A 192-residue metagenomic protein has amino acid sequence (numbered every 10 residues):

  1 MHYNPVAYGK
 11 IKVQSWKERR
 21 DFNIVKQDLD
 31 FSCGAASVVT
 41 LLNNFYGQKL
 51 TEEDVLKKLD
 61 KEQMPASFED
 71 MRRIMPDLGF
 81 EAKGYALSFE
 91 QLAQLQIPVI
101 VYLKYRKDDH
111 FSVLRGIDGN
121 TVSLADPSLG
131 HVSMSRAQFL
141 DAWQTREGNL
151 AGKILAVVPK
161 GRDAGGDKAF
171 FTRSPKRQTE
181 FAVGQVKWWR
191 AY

Functional and structural regions predicted by a protein language model:
M1-K57, K176-G184, W189-Y192: Active-site-adjacent structural segments surrounding the nucleophilic cysteine of cysteine proteases and isopeptidases
H2-V6, I117-Y192: Noncatalytic regulatory segments and standalone regulatory/sensor domains
Q14-S15, N23, D28, S32 (+6 more regions): Homeobox/homeodomain signature
N23-A35, Q48, K61-F68, Y85 (+2 more regions): Solvent-exposed, acidic/flexible segments
K26, Q94-Q96, L150: Short, solvent-exposed coil/turn segments
L29, G34-V38, T51, V55 (+5 more regions): Stable alpha-helical elements in mature extracytoplasmic
Y46, V55, L59-M64, D77 (+7 more regions): Charge-rich, low-complexity amphipathic helices in intrinsically disordered tails/linkers adjacent to domains
L56, Q63, R72-H131, Q144: Active-site-adjacent substructure of cysteine-protease-like catalytic cores
